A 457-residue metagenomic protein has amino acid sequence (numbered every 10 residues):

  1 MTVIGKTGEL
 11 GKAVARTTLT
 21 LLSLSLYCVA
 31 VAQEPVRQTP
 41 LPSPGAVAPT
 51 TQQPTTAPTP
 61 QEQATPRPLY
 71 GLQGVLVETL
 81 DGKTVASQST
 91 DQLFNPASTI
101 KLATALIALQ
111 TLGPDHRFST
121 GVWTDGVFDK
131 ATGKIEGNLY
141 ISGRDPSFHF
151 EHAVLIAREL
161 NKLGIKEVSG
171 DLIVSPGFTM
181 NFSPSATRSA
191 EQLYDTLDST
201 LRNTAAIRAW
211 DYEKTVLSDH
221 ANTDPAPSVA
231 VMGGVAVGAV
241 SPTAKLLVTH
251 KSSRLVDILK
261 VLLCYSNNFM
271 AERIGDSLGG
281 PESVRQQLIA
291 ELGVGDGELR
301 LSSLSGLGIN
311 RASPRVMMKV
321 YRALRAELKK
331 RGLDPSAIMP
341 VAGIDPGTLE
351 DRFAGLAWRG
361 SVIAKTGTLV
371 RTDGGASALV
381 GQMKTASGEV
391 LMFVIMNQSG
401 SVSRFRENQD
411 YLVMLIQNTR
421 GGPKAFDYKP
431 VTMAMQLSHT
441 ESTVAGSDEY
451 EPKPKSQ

Functional and structural regions predicted by a protein language model:
M1-A13: N-terminal secretory signal peptides that target proteins for export/translocation
T17-Y27: Bacterial N-terminal signal peptides
Q33-P96, I156-K162: Beta-lactamase-like hydrolase cores
G82, P96-P114, L172, L262 (+1 more regions): Active-site SXXK
V85-S87, L278-Q457: Small-residue-rich helix-loop
Q110-D125, R331-S336: Short, well-structured active-site flanking segments
F118-Q192, T196: Active-site-adjacent, His/Asp/Glu-enriched structural segments that form or flank metal-binding and acid/base networks
F178, S185-I338: A small/polar active-site loop signature that marks catalytic segments
